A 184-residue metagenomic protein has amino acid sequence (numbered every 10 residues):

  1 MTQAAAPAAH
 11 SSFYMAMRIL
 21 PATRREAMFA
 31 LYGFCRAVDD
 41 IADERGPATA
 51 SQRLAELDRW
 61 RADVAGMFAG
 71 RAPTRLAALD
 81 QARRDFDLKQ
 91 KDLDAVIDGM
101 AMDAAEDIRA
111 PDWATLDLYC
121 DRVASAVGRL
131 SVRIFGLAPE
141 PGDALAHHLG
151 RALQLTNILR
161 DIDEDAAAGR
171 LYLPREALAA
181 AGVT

Functional and structural regions predicted by a protein language model:
M1-T184: Acidic catalytic motifs of isoprenoid enzymes
